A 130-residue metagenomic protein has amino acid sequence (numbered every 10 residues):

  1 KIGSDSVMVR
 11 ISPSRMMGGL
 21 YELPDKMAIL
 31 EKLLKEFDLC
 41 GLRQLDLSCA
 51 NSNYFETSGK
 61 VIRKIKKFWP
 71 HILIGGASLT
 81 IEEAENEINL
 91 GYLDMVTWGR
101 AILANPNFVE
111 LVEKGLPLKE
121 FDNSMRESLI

Functional and structural regions predicted by a protein language model:
K1-I130: Flavin-dependent oxidoreductase catalytic cores
